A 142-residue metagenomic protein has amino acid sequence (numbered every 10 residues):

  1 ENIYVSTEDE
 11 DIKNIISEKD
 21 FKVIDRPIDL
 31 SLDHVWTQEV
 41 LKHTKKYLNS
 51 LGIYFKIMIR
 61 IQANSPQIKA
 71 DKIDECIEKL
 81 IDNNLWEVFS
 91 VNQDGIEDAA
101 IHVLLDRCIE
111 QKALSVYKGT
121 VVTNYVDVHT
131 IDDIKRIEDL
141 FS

Functional and structural regions predicted by a protein language model:
E1, K56, W86-V88: Conserved acidic residues
E1-Y4, N124: Short active-site oxyanion
Y4, E10-I59, I68, E75: Short phosphate-binding loop-to-helix
S6-T7, V128: Short beta-strand scaffold positions
D9-E10, I134: Alpha-helix N-cap/helix-start and coil->helix boundary motif
H34-H43, Q62-K135, D139-L140: Conserved core of the sugar-phosphate nucleotidyltransferase
